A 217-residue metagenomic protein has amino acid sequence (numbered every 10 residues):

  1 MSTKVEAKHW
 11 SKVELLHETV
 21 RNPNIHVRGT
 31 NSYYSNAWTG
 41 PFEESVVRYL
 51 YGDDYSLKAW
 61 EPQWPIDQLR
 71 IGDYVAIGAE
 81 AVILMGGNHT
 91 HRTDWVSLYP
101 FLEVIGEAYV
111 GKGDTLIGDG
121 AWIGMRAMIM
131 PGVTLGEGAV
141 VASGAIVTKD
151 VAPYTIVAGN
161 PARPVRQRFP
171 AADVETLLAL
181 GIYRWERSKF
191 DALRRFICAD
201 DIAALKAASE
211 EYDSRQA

Functional and structural regions predicted by a protein language model:
M1-V20: N-terminal capping/interface segment
L15-N22, H26-T90, L102-V165: Structural signal for interior beta-strand "rungs" in well-ordered beta-sheet cores of soluble enzyme domains
H91-L98: Peri-membrane helix termini and adjoining interfacial loops of integral membrane proteins
W95, A139, L205-A207: A short, terminal or domain-edge coil/loop segment
L98, A158, A179: Phosphate-coordinating loops and pocket residues in cytosolic domains that bind phosphorylated ligands
L102, E107-M130, A162-A217: C-terminal segments of enzyme domains that contribute to small-molecule binding surfaces
